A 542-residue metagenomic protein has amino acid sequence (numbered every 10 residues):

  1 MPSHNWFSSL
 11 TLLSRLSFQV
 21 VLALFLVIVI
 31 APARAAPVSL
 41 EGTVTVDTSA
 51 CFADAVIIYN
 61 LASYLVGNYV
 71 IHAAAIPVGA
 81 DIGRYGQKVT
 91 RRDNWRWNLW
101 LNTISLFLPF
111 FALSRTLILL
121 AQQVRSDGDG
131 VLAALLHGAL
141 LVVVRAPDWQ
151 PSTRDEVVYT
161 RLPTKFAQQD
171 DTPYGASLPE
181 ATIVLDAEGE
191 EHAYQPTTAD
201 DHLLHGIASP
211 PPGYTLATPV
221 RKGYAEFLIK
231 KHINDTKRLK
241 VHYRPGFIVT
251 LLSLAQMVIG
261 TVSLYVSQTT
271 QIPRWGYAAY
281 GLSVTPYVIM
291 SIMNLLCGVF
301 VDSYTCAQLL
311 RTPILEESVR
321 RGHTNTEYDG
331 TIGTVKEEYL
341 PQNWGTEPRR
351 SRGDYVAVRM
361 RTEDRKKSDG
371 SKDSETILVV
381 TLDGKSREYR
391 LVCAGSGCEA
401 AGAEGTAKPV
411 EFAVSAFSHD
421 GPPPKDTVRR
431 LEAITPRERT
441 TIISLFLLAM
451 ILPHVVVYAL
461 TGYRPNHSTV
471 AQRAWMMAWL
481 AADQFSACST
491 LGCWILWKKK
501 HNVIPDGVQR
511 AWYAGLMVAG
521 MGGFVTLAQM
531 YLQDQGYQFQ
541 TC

Functional and structural regions predicted by a protein language model:
P2-C542: Alpha-helical transmembrane segments of secretory-pathway, organelle, and plasma-membrane proteins
